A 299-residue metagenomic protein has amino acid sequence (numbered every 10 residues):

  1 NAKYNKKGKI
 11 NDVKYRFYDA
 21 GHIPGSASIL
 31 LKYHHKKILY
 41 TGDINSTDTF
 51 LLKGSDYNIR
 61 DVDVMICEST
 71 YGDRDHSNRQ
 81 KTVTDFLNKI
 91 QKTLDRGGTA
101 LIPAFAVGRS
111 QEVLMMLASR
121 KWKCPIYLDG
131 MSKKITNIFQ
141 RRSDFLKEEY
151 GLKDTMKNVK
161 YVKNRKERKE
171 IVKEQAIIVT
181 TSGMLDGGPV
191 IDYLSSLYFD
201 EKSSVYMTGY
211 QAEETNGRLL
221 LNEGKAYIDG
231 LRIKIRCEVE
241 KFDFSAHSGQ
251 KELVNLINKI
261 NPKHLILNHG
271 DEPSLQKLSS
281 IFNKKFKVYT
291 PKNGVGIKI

Functional and structural regions predicted by a protein language model:
N1-I23, D144-E174: Metallo-beta-lactamase
N1-S119, K123-I126: His/Asp/Glu-rich metal-coordinating catalytic cores of metallo-dependent phosphodiesterases/hydrolases acting on
G8-K9, N58-I59, E149-T155, Y227-R236: Short, conserved catalytic or adaptor-binding loops enriched in Gly and charged residues
I23, G42-I44, S69-Y71, F105-V107 (+5 more regions): Active-site metal-binding loops of divalent metal-dependent hydrolases
L52-S55, G72-R79, P103, K134-T136 (+3 more regions): Hydrophobic alpha-helical scaffolding
C67-T84, I102, Y150-K153, K234-G249: Glycine-rich phosphate-binding "P-loop"
H76-K153, H264-I299: Binuclear metal-ion centers of metallo-dependent hydrolases, dominated by the metallo-beta-lactamase
S119, K157-I299: C-terminal regulatory/interaction regions
